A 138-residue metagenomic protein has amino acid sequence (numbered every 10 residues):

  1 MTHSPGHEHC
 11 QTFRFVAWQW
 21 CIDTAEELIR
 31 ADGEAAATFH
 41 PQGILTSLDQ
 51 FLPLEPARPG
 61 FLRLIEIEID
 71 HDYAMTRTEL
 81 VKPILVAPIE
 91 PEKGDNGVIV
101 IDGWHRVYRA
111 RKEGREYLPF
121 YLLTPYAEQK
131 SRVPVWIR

Functional and structural regions predicted by a protein language model:
M1-P41, P59, E116-R138: Surface-exposed, charge/polar-rich loops and edge strands
M1-P5, A25, D32, E66-T76 (+1 more regions): Intrinsically disordered, low-complexity boundary segments flanking structured domains
W20, E27, L64-I69, I101-G103: Short amphipathic alpha-helical surface micro-motifs
A35-I99, R111: Short alpha-helix boundary/capping and kink motifs at helix termini
V81-R138: A short, basic-hydrophobic beta/loop patch
